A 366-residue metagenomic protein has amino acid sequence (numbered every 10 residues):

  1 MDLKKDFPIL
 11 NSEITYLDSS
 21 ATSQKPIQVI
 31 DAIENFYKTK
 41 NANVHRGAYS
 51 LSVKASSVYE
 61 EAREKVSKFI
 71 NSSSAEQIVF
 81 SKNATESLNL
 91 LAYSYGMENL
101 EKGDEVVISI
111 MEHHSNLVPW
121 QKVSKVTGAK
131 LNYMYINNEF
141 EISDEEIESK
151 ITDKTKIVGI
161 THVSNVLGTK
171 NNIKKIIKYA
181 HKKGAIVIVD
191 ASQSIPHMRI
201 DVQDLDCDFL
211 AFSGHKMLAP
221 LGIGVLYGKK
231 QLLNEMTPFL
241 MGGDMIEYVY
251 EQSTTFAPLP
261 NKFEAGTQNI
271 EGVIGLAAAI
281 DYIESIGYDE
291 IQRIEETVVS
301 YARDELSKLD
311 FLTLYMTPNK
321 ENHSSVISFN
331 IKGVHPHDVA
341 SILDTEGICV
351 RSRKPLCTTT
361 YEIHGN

Functional and structural regions predicted by a protein language model:
M1-N366: Pyridoxal 5′-phosphate
